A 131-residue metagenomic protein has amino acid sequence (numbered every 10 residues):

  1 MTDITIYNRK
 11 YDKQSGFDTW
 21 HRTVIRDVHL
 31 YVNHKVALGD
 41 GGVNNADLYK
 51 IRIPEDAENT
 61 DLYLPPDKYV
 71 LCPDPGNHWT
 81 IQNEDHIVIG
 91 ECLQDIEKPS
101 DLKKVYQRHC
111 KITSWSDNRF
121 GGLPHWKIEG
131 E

Functional and structural regions predicted by a protein language model:
M1-I25: N-terminal intrinsically disordered, low-complexity, charge/repeat-rich segments that act as generic
W20-E131: Short, conserved turn/kink motifs that form compact alpha/beta structural patches or helix kinks used as
